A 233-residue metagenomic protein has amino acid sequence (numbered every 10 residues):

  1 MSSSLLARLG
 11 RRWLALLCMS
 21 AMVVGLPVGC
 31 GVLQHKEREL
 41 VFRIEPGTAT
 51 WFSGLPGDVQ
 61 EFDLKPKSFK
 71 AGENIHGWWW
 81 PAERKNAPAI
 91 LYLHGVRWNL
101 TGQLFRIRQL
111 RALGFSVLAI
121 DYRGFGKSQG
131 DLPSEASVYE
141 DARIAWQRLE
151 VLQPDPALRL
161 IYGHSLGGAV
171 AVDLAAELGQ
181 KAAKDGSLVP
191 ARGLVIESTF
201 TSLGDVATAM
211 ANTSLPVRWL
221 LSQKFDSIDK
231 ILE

Functional and structural regions predicted by a protein language model:
M1-R8: N-terminal secretory signal peptides that target proteins for export/translocation
L16-G25: Bacterial N-terminal signal peptides
G25-K65: An N-terminal hydrophobic leader/cap segment in hydrolases
G72-R148, L152: Membrane-embedded segments
H94-V96, L215-L221: Short, flexible loop segments at the rims of nucleotide/cofactor-binding pockets, characterized by
D131-E135, A211-V217: Short glycine-enriched, charge-decorated loop/helix-capping segments at active-site entrances that position
R148-L152, P156-N212, S222: Primarily recognizes the serine-hydrolase "nucleophile elbow" in alpha/beta-hydrolase and SGNH/GDSL folds
R218-E233: The feature captures the conserved acid-bearing segment of alpha/beta-hydrolase catalytic domains
